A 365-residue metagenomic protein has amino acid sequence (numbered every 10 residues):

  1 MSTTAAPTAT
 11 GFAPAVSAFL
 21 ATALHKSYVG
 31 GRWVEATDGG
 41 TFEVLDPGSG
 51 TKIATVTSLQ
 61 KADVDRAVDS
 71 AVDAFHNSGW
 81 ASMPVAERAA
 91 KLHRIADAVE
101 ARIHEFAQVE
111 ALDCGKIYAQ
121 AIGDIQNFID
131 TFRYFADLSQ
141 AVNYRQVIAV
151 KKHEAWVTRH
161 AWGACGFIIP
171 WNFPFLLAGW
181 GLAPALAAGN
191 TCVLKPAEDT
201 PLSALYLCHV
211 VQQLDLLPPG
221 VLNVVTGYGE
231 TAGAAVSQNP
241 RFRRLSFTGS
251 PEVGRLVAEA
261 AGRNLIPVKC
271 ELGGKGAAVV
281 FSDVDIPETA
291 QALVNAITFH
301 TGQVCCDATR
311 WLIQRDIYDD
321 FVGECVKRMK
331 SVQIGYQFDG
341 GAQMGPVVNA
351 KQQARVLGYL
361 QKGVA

Functional and structural regions predicted by a protein language model:
M1-V56, A90, R94, V142-I168 (+1 more regions): Terminal low-complexity tails and localization/encapsulation signals of metabolic enzymes
G50, R88, E110, F132 (+7 more regions): Residue-level signal for inorganic ion chemistry
T51-V142: Glycine-rich loop-to-alpha-helix module at the N-terminal edge of alpha/beta enzyme cores
V68, A89-A96, E100, A107 (+9 more regions): Hydrophobic face of alpha-helices
F75, G79, A96-I103, A107 (+14 more regions): Structural signal for hydrophobic packing residues in well-ordered secondary-structure cores of soluble enzyme domains
A86, Q108-I117, Q146-K152, D339-G345: Short linear capping/connector segments at secondary-structure termini
N143-E288: Rossmann-like NAD(P) dinucleotide-binding subdomain of oxidoreductase/dehydrogenase enzymes
E252-A365: ALDH superfamily catalytic-core signature
